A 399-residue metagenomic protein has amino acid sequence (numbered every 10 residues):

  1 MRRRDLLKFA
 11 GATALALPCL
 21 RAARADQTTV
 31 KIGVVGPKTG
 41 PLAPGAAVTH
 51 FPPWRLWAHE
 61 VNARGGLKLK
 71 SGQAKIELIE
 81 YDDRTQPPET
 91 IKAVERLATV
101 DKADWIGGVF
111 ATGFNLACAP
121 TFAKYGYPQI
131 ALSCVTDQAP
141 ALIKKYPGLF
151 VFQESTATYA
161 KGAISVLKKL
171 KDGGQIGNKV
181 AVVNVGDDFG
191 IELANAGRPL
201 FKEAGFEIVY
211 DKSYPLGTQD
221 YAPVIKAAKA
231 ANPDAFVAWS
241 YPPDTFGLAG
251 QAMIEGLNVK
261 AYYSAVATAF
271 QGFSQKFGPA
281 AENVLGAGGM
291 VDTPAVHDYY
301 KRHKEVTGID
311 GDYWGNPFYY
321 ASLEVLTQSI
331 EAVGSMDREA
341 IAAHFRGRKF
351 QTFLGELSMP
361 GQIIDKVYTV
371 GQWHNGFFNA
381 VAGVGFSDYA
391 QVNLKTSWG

Functional and structural regions predicted by a protein language model:
M1, L20-V35: C-terminal segment of N-terminal export signals and the immediately downstream linker at the start of the mature
D5-R24: N-terminal export signals
G33-W57, D82-P87, F110-A111, V183-E192 (+1 more regions): Extracytoplasmic "Venus flytrap"
G45-L69, A196-L200: Short, polar/charged alpha-helical segment
G45-T49, L67-L142, F152, Y214-Y221 (+2 more regions): Beta-alpha junction/loop-to-helix N-cap segments that form part of ligand/metal-binding clefts
A103-Y210, K260-G286: Extracytoplasmic ligand/sensor domains, especially the bilobed periplasmic-binding protein
A249-A321, E331, V384-S387, N393-W398: Extracellular/periplasmic periplasmic-binding protein-like sensory domains
H303-Y313, T327-A382: Segments of small-molecule ligand-sensing domains
